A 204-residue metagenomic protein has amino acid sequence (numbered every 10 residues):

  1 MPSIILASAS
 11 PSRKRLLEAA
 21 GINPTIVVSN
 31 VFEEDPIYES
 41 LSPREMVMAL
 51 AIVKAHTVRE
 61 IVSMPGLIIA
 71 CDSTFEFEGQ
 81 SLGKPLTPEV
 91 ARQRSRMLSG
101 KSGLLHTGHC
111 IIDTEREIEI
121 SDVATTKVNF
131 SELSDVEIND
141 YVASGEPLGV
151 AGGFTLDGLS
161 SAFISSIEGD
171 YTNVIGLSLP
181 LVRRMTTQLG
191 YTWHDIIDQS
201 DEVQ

Functional and structural regions predicted by a protein language model:
M1-I22: N-terminal beta1-alpha1 ligand-phosphate binding loop
P2-I4, E18, L41-Q204: Anionic-ligand binding patches
A9, S29, T114: Cofactor-binding loop segments of dinucleotide-utilizing enzymes, especially the Rossmann-like FAD- and NAD(P)+-binding
R13, E33, I118: Flexible, glycine-rich phosphate/dinucleotide-binding loops and adjacent beta-alpha linkers at cofactor/substrate
T25-D35: A short beta-strand-loop structural module common to alpha/beta enzyme folds
P36-S40: Catalytic strand-loop-helix junctions within cyclic-nucleotide turnover domains
